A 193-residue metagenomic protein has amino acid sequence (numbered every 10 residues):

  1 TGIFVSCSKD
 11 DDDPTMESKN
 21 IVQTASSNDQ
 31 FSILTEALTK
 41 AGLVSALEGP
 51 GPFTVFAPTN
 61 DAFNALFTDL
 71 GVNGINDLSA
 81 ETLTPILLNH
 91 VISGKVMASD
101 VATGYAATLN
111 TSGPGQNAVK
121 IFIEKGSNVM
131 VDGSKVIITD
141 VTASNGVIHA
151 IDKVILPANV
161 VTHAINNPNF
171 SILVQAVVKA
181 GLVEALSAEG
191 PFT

Functional and structural regions predicted by a protein language model:
G2-T193: Mature, structured domains of secreted/extracytosolic soluble proteins
